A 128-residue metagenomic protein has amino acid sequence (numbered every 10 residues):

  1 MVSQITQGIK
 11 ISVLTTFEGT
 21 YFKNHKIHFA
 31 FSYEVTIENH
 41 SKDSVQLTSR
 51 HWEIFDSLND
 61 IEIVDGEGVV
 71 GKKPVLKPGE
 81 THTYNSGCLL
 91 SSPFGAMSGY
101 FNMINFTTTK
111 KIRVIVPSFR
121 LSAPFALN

Functional and structural regions predicted by a protein language model:
M1-H28: Low-complexity, acidic Ser/Thr/Pro/Gly-rich terminal tails and inter-domain linkers that flank the onset of structured
I9, I27-F29, Q46, E80-H82 (+1 more regions): Residue-level preference for beta-strand/loop junctions
F22-K23, S44, S91-G95: Short glycine/serine/proline-enriched coil/turn segments at secondary-structure junctions
F29-E34, S98: Short, solvent-exposed loop/turn segments enriched in Ser/Thr/Gly
I37-S41: Asparagine-centered strand-capping/turn motif at beta-strand->loop junctions
D43-E62: Short acidic, flexible loop segments centered on an aromatic residue
E62-F94: Intrinsically disordered, low-complexity Pro/Gly/Ser/Thr-rich segments with frequent PxxP/GP/PP motifs and embedded
L89-N128: Terminal connector regions
